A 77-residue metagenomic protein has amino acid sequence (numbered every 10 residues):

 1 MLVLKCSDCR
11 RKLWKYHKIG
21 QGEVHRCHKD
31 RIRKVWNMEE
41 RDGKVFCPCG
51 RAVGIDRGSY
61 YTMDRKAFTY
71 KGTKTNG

Functional and structural regions predicted by a protein language model:
M1-K5, R11-G77: A short Gly-Trp-Pro
